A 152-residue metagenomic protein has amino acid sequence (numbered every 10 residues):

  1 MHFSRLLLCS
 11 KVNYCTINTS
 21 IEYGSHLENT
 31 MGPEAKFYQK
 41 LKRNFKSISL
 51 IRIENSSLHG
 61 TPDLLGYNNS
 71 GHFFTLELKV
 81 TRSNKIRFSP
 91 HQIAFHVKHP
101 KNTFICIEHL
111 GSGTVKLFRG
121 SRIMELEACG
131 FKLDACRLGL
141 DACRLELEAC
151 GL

Functional and structural regions predicted by a protein language model:
H2, K11-N55, N69: Acidic-basic catalytic patches of nuclease active cores, encompassing PD-(D/E)XK and other metal-cofactor nuclease
G60: Beta-rich catalytic cores
L64-G66, G71-R82: Conserved catalytic cores of phosphodiester-cleaving nucleases, focusing on short active-site segments
T81-P100: Mg2+/Mn2+-dependent nuclease catalytic core
V97-R122: Nucleic-acid nuclease catalytic cores
A128, A135-C150: Long, intrinsically disordered low-complexity tandem-repeat segments
